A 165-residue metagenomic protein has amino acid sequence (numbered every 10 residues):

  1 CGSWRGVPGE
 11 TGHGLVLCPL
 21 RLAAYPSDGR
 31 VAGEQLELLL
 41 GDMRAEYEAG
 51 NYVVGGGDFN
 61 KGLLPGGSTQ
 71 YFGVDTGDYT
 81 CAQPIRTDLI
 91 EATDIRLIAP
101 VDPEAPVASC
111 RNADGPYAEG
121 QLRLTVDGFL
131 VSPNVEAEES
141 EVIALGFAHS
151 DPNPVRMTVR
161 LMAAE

Functional and structural regions predicted by a protein language model:
C1-E165: Active-site regions of metal-assisted phosphoester/phosphodiester hydrolases, unifying DNase/endonuclease modules
